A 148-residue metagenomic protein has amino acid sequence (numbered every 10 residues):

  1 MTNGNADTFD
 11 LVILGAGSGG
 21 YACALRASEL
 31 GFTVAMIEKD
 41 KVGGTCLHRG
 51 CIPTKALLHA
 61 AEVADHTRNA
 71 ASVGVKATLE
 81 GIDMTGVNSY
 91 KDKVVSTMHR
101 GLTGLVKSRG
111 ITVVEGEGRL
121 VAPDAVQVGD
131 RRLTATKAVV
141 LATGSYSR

Functional and structural regions predicted by a protein language model:
T2-F9, R26-F32, I37-R148: Glycine-rich flavin
G15-S18, K39-D40: Glycine-rich Rossmann-fold phosphate-binding loop(s) that bind the pyrophosphate of adenine dinucleotide cofactors
G19-C23: Short glycine/serine/threonine-rich phosphate/pyrophosphate-binding segments that cradle anionic phosphate groups
